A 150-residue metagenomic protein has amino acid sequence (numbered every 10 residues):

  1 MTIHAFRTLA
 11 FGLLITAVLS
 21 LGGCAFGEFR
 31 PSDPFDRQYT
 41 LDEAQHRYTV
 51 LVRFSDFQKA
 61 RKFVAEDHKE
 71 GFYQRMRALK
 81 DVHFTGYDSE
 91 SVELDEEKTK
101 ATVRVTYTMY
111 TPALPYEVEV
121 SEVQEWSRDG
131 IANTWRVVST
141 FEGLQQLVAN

Functional and structural regions predicted by a protein language model:
M1-R7: N-terminal secretory signal peptides that target proteins for export/translocation
T2, F26, Y39, F63 (+1 more regions): Low-complexity, Gly/Pro
A5, S91, Y107-T111: Short, well-ordered turn and helix-capping elements at secondary-structure junctions
A10-G22: Bacterial N-terminal signal peptides
C24-R53: Short, low-complexity N-terminal intrinsically disordered segments enriched in polar/charged residues
A25-F26, D42-A44, F57-T102: Short solvent-exposed beta->alpha transition segments
T49-R53, F57, K62-K69, T108-T111 (+1 more regions): Sec-exported extracytoplasmic/periplasmic mature domains
E96-N150: Exposed beta-sheet edge and beta->alpha loop/turn motif
